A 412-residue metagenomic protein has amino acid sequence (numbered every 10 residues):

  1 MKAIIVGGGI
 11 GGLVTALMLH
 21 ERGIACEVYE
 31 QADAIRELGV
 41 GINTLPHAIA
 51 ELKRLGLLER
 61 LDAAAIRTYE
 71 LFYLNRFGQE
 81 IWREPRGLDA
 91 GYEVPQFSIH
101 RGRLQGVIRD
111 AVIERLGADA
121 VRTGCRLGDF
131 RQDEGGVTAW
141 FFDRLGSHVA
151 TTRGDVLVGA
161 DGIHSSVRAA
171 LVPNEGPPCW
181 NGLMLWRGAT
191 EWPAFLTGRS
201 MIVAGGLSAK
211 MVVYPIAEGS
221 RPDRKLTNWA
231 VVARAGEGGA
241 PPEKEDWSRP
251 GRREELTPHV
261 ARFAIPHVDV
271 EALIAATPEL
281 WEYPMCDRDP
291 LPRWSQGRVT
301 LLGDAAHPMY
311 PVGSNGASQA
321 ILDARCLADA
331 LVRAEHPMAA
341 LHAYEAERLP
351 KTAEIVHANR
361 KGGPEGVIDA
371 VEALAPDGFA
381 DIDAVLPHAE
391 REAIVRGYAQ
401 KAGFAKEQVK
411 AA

Functional and structural regions predicted by a protein language model:
M1, E21, G78, P292 (+2 more regions): C-terminal helical "tail/cap" subdomain of flavin- and related membrane-associated enzymes
M1-A3, H20, H47-V172, G176-A189 (+3 more regions): Conserved N-terminal helical subregion
K2, A25, L226-N228: Residues at the starts of beta-strands that form the adenosine-phosphate
V6-D33, V158-G159, W186, V213 (+2 more regions): Conserved mid-domain beta->alpha element of the FAD-binding
D33-E51: Conserved N-terminal glycine-rich FAD pyrophosphate-binding loop of Rossmann-like flavoproteins
A64, A120, R262-E279, P337-H342 (+1 more regions): Acidic/histidine metal-binding catalytic segments
M184-I216, E245: Flavin-dependent oxidoreductases
F195, P215-S220, R224-K225, A233-G313 (+1 more regions): FAD/FMN-dependent oxidoreductases across multiple families
